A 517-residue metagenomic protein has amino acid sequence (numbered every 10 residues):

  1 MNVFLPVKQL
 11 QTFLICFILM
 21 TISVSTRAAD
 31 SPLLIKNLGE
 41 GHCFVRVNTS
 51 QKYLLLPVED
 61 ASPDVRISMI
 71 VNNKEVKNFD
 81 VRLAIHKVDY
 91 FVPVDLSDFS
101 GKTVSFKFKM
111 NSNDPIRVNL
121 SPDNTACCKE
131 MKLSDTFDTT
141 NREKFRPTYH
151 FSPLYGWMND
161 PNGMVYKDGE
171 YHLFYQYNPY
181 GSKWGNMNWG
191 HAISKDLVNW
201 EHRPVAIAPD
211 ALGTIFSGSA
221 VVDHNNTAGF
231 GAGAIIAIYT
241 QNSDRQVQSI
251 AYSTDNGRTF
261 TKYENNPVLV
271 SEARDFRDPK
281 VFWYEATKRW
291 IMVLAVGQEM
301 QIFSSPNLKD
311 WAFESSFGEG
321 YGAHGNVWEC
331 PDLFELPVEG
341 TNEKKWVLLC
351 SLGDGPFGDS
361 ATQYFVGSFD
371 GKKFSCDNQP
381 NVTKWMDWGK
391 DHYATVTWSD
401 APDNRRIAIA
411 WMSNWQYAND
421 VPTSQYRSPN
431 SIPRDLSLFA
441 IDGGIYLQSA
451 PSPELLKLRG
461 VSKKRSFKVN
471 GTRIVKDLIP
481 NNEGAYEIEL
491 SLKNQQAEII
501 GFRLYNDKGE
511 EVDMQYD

Functional and structural regions predicted by a protein language model:
M1-D30: Bacterial Sec-dependent N-terminal signal peptides
S31-P57, S62-N73, L96, K102-M110 (+5 more regions): Beta-rich accessory regions
L33-L38, E75-V94, N124-N162, G181-W184 (+7 more regions): Surface loop/turn signatures of beta-propeller and other carbohydrate-active proteins
L56, F106-F108, D160-Y180, H202-A206 (+8 more regions): Hydrophobic core segments of beta-strands in well-ordered, beta-rich domains
D64, Y180-S182, P209, G213-F216 (+12 more regions): Flexible loop/turn segments at secondary-structure boundaries
V65-R66, R117, W184-N188, R245-A251 (+3 more regions): Structural motif
I70, S194, S253-T254, I302-L308 (+1 more regions): Conserved Ser/Thr-centered positions that define the repeating blades of beta-propeller domains
I116-T140, Q241, Q246-I250, T254-N256 (+3 more regions): An acidic-aromatic loop/edge-strand motif
